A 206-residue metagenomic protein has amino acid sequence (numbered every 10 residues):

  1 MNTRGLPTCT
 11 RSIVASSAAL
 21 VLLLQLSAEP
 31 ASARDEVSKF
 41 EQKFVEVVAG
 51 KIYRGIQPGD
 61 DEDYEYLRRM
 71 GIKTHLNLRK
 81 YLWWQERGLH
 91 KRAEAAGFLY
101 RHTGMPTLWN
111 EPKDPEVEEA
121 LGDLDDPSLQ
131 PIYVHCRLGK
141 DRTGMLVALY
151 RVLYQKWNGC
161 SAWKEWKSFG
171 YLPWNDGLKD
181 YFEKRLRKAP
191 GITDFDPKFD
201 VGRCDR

Functional and structural regions predicted by a protein language model:
M1-T10: N-terminal secretory signal peptides that target proteins for export/translocation
R11-V14, R206: Residue-level detector of bioactive/disordered segments in secreted/extracellular proteins and virion assembly
I13-S27: Bacterial N-terminal signal peptides
A28-Y133, M145-R206: Cys-dependent protein tyrosine phosphatase-like superfamily
C136: Short cysteine clusters
R142: Conserved lysine of the Walker
